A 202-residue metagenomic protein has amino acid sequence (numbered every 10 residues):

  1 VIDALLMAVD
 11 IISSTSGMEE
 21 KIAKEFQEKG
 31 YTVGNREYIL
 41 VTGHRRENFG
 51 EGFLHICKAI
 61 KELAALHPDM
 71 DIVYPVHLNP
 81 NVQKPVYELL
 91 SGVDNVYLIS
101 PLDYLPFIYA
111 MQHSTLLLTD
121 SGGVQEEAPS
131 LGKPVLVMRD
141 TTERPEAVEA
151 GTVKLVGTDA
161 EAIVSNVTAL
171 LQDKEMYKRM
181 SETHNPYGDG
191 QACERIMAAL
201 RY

Functional and structural regions predicted by a protein language model:
V1-Y74, P80-Y202: Nucleotide-activated sugar donor-binding and catalytic core shared by glycosyltransferases and related lipid-linked
